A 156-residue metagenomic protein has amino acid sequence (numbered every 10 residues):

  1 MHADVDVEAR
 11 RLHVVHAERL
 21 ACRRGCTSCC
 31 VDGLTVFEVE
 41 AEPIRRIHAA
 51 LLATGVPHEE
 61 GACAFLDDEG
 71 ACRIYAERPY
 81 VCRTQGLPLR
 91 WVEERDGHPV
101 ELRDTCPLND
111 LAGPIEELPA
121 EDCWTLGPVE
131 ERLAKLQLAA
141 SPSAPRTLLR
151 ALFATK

Functional and structural regions predicted by a protein language model:
M1-S28, T35-K156: Short loop/turn segments that flank or connect secondary-structure elements
